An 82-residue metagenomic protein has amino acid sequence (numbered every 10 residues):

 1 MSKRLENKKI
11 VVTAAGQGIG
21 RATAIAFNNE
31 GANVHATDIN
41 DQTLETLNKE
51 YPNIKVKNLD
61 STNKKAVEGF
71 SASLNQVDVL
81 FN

Functional and structural regions predicted by a protein language model:
K9, A14-G18: Conserved glycine-rich cofactor-binding loop
K9, N33, K55, Q76-D78: Structural signature of beta-strand start/N-cap positions in the alpha/beta core of ABC transporter nucleotide-binding
T13-A14, V77-N82: Rossmann-fold scaffold of SDR-type NAD(P)-dependent oxidoreductases
A14, T37-D41, S61: N-terminal Rossmann-fold cofactor-binding loop
F27: Aromatic pocket-lining residues of Rossmann-like dinucleotide-binding sites
E30-T46: Conserved glycine-rich Rossmann-like NAD(P)H-binding loop of the short-chain dehydrogenase/reductase
K57-G69: The beta1-alpha1 cofactor-binding region of Rossmann-like NAD(H)/NADP(H)-dependent oxidoreductases
